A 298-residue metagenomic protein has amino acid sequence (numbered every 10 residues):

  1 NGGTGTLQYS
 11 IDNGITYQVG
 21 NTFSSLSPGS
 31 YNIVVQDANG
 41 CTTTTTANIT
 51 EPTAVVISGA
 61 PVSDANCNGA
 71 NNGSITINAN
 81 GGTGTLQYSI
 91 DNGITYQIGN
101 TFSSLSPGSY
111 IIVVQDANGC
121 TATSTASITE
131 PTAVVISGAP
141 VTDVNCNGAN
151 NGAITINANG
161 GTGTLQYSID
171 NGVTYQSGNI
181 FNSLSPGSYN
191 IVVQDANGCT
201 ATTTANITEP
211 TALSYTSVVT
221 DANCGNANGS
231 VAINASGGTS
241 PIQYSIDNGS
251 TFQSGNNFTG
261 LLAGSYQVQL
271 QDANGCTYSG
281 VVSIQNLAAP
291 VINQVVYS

Functional and structural regions predicted by a protein language model:
N1-S298: Proline- and Ser/Thr-rich low-complexity, intrinsically disordered segments
